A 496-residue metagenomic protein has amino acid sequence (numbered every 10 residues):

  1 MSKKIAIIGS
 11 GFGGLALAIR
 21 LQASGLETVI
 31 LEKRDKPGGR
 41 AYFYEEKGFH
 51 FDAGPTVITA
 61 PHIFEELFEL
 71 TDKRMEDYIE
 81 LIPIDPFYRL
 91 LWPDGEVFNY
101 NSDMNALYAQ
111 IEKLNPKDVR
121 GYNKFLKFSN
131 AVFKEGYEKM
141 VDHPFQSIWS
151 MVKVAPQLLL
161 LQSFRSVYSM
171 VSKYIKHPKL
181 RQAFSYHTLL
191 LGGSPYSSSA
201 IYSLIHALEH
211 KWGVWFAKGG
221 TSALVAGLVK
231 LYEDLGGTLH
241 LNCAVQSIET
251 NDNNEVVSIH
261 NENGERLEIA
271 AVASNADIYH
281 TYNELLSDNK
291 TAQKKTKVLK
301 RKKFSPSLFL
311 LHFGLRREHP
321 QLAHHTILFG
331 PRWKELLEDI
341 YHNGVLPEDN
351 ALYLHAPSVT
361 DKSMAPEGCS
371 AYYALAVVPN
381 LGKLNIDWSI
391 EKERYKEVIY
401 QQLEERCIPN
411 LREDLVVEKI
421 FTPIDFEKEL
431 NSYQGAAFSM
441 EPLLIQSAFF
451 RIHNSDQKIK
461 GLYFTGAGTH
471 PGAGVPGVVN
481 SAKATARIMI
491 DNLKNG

Functional and structural regions predicted by a protein language model:
M1-I5, A23-S24, L443-F450: Extreme N-terminal leader/targeting segments of oxidoreductases
K3-A131: N-terminal glycine-rich phosphate/pyrophosphate-binding loop and immediately adjacent elements
P55, A467-M489: A conserved FAD-binding loop/helix module that cradles the flavin
P93-S197: Rossmann-like flavin
H177-L191, D349-H355, P409-P471: A glycine-rich dinucleotide-binding beta-alpha-beta segment and adjacent secondary-structure elements that constitute
L204-V256: Helical element adjacent to the flavin cofactor pocket in flavoenzyme catalytic cores
Q246-P366: Mid-domain catalytic core of redox enzymes that form a hydrophobic substrate pocket/lid adjacent to a catalytic redox
R316-E427: C-terminal segments that line or cap access tunnels to active or ligand-binding sites in enzymes and enzyme-associated
